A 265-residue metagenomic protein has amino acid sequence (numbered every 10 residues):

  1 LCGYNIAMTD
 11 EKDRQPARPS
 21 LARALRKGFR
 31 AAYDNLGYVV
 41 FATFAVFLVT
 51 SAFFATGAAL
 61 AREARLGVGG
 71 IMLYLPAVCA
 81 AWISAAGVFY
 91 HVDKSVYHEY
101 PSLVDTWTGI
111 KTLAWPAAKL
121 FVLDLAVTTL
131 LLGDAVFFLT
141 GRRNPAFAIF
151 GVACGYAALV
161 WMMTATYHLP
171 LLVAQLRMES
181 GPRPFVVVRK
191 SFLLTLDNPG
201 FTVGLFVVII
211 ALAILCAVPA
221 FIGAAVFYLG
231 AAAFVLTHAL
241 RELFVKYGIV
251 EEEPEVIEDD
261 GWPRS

Functional and structural regions predicted by a protein language model:
G3-T140, F147-A148, T164-S265: Helix-coil boundary and N-terminal low-complexity module in membrane systems
N144, Y156, V160, E179: A short glycine-/small-residue-rich loop at the edge of a beta-strand within enzyme catalytic domains
P145, I149-A153: Small-residue-rich helix-loop
V152-L159, A231: Small-residue-enriched core segments of transmembrane alpha-helices in multipass membrane transport and channel
